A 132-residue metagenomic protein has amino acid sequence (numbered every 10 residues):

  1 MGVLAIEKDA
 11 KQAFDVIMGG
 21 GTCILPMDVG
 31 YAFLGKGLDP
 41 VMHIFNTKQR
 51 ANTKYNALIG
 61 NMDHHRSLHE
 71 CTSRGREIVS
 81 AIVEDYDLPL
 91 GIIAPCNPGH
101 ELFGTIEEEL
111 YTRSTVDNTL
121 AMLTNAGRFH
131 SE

Functional and structural regions predicted by a protein language model:
M1-E132: Active-site-adjacent structural elements in enzyme catalytic cores
